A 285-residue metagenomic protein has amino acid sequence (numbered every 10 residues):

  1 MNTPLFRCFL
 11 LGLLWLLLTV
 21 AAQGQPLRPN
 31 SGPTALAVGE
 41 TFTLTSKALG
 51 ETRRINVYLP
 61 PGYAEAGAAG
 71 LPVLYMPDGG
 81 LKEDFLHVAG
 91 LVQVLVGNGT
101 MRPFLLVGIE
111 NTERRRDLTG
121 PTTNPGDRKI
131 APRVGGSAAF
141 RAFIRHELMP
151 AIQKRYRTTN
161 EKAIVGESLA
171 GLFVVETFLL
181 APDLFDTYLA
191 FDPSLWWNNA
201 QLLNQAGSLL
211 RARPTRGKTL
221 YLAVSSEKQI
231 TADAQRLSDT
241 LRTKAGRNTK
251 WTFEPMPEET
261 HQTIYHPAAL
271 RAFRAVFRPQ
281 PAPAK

Functional and structural regions predicted by a protein language model:
M1-L10: Bacterial N-terminal signal peptides that target proteins for export
F9-T19: Bacterial N-terminal signal peptides
V20-G24: Sec/Tat signal peptide C-region and signal peptidase I cleavage site
Q25-K285: Non-catalytic cap/lid and distal C-terminal segments of serine-dependent acyl enzymes
